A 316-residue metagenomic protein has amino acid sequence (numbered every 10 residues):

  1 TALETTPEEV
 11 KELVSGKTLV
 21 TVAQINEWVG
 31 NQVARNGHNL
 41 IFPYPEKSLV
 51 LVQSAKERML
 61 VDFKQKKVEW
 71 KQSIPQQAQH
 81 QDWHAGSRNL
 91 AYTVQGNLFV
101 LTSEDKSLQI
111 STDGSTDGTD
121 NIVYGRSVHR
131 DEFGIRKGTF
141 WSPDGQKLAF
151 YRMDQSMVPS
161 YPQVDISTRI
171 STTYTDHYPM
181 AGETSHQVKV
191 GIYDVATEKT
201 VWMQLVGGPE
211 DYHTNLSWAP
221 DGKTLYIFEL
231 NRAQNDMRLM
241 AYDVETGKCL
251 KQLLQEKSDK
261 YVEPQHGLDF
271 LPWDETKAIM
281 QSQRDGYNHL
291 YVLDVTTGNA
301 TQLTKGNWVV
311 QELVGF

Functional and structural regions predicted by a protein language model:
T1-F316: Beta-propeller folds
